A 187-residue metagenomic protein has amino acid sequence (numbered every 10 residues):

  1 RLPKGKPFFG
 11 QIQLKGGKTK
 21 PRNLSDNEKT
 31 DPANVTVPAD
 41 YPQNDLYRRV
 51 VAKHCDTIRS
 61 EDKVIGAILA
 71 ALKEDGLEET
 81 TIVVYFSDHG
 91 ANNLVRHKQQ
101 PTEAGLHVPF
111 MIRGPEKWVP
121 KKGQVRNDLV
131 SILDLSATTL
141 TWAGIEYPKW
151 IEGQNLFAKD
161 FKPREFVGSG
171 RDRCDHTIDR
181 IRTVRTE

Functional and structural regions predicted by a protein language model:
R1-L133, L140-W150: Active-site-proximal cap/lid insertion segments
H89-N93, L133-S136, A143-E187: C-terminal cap/loop subdomain of S1 sulfatases and analogous C-terminal strand-loop tails that border
